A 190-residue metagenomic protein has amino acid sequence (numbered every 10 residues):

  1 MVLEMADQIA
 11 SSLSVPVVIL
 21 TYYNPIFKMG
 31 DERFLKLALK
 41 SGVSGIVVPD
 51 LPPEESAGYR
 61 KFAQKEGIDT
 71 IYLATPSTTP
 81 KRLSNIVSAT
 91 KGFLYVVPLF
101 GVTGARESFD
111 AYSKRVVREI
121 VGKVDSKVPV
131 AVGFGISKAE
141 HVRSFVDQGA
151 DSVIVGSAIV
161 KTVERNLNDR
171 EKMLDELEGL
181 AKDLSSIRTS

Functional and structural regions predicted by a protein language model:
M1-D7, I26-R33, V48-E66, T79-N85 (+4 more regions): Active-site-adjacent beta->alpha loops and helix N-cap segments on the catalytic face of soluble alpha/beta enzymes
D7-S12, L39, A63, V87-A89 (+1 more regions): Acidic (Asp/Glu)-rich catalytic clusters
S12-Y22, A63-A74, I120-G133: Short beta-strand/loop segments at the ligand-binding rim of alpha/beta enzyme cores
Y22-P25, L51, L73-T75, L99 (+2 more regions): Active-site beta-loop-alpha junctions enriched in small/polar residues
S41-V47, P52, V96-A105, Q148-N168: Glycine-rich phosphate-binding active-site loops on the catalytic face of alpha/beta enzymes
I68-G104: Histidine/lysine/aspartate-rich catalytic loop segments that bind and position anionic ligands
T78-S88, K123-S126, V132, I136-V153: Catalytic cores of alpha/beta
D175-S190: Extended, intrinsically disordered, low-complexity segments
